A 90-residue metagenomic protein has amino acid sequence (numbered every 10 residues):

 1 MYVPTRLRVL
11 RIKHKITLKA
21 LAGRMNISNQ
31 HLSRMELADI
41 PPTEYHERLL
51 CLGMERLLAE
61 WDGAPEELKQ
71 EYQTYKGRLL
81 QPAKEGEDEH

Functional and structural regions predicted by a protein language model:
M1-K13: A short, Lys/Arg-rich alpha-helix, primarily the initiator
L7, L18, N29, H46-E47: Helix-turn-helix DNA-binding elements, focusing on the entry/boundary residues of the two helices that contact DNA
R11, A22, C51: The alpha-helix within a helix-turn-helix
K15-R34: Short alpha-helical DNA-recognition segment
R34-M35, L50: Alpha-helical and His/Cys-centered functional microenvironments
T43-G63: DNA major-groove recognition helix of helix-turn-helix/homeodomain DNA-binding modules
E60-G86: Short amphipathic recognition helices of helix-turn-helix/homeodomain-type DNA-binding modules
